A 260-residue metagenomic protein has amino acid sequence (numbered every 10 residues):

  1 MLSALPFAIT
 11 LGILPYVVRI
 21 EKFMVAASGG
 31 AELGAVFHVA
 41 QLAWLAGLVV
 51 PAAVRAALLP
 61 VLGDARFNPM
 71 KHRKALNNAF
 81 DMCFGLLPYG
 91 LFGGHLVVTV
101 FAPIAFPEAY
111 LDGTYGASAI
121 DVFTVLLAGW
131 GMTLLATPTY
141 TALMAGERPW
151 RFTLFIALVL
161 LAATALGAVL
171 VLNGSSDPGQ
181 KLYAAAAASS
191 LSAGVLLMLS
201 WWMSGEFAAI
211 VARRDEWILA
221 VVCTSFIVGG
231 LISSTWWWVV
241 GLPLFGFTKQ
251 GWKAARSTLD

Functional and structural regions predicted by a protein language model:
M1-V18, A57, V61-K74, E206-A220 (+1 more regions): Interhelical loop/hinge segments that connect adjacent transmembrane helices in multipass membrane
L2-S3, F7, V25-L45, A75 (+1 more regions): Interfacial/gating helices of multi-pass transporter permease domains
E21-V25, A35-A52, F80-G85, G129: Alpha-helical transmembrane segments of polytopic membrane transporters and translocases
W44-C83, Y140-A145: Helix-loop junctions and terminal segments of transmembrane helices in multi-pass membrane transport/translocation
V50, L76-L135, L161-G174: Alpha-helical transmembrane segments of multi-pass membrane transport and lipid-handling proteins
G63, V122-L158, W202-V211: Membrane-interface junctions at transmembrane-helix termini in multi-pass inner-membrane proteins
W150, I156, L160-M198, G229-P243: Membrane-interface helix-loop junctions in multi-pass transport and translocation proteins
V211-A220, T224-D260: Membrane-proximal transmembrane or re-entrant/amphipathic helices at the cytosolic face
